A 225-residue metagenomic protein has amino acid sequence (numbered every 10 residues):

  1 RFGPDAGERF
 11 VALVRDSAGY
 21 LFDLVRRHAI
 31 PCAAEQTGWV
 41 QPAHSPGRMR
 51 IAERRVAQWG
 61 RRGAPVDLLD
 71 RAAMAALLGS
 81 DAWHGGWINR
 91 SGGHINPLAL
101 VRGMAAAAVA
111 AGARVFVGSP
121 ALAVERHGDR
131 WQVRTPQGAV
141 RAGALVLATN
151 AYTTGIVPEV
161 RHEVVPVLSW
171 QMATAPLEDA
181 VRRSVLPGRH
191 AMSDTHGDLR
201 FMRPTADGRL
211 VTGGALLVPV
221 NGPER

Functional and structural regions predicted by a protein language model:
F2-A107: Rossmann-like flavin
D16-G19, V25-E35, A121-A123, G128-W131 (+1 more regions): Active-site substrate-recognition segment that forms the wall of the catalytic cavity or substrate channel
L69-S80, A113-W131, A139: A conserved short coil-to-beta-strand element within the FAD-binding core of flavoproteins
S91, R134-P136: Short strand-coil-strand connectors
A106-R114: Secondary-structure boundary elements
